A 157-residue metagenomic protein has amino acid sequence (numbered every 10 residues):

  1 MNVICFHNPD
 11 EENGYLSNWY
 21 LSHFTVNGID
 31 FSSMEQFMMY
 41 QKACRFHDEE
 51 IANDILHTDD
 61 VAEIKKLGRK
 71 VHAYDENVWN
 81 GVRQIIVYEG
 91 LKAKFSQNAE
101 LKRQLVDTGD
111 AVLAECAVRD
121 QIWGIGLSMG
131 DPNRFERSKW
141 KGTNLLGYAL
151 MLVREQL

Functional and structural regions predicted by a protein language model:
M1-L157: Charged, low-complexity intrinsically disordered segments
